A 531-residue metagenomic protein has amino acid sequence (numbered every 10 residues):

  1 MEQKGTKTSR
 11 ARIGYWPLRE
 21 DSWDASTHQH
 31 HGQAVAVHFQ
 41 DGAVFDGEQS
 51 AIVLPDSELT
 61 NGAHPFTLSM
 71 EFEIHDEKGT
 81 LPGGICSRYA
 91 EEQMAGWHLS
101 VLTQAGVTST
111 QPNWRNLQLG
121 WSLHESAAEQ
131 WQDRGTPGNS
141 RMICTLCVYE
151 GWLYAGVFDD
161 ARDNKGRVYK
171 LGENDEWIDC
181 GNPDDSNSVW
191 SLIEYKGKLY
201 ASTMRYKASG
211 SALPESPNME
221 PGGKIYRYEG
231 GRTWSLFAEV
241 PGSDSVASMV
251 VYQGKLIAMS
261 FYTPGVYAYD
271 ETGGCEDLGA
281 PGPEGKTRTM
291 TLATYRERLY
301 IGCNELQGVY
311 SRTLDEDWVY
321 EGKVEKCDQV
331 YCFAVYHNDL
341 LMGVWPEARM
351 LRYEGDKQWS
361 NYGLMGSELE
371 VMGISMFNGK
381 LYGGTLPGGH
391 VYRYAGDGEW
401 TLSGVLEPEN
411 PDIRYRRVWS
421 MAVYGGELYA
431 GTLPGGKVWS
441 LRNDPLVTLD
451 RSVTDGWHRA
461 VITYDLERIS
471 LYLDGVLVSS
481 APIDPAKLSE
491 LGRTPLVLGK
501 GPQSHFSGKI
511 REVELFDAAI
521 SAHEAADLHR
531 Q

Functional and structural regions predicted by a protein language model:
M1-R12, T233, E399, R442-D444 (+3 more regions): Extended recognition patches within non-cytosolic domains
M1-S50, L54-E58, A63, T67 (+6 more regions): Extracytoplasmic low-complexity segments
Y15-P17, L68-D76, A460-I462, L498 (+1 more regions): Short hydrophobic/aromatic patches on beta-strands that form ligand-binding or substrate-lining surfaces
W121-A128, R442-R459: Short, aromatic/His-centered strand-loop micro-motif at the edge of beta-sheets
G156-D163, M204-E220, V438-L441: Short, conserved, GDST-rich strand-edge loop motifs in beta-rich repeat architectures
D159-D160, R205-K207, Y262, E305 (+3 more regions): Residue-level signature of beta-propeller blades and closely related beta-rich strand-turn architectures in secreted
G456-S470: Localized edge beta-strand/strand-to-loop motifs within extracellular or lumenal beta-rich domains
A481-K509: Flexible glycan-contacting loops in extracellular carbohydrate-active proteins
